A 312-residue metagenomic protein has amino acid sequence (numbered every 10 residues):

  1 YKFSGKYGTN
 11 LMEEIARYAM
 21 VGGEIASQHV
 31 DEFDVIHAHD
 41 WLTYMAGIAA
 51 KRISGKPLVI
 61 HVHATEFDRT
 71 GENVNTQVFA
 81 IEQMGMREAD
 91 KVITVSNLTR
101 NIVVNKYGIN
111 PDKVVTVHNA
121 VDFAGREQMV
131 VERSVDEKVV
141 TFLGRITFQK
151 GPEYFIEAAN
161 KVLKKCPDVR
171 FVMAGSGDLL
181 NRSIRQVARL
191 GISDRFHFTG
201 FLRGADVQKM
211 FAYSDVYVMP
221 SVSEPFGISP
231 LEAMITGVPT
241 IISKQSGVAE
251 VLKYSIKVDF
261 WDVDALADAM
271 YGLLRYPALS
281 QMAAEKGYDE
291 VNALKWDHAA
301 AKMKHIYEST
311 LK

Functional and structural regions predicted by a protein language model:
Y1-H29: A conserved catalytic-core segment of Leloir-type glycosyltransferases
L98, A120: Carbohydrate-associated surface elements
S134-A159, A284: Conserved donor-binding/catalytic core segment of Leloir-type glycosyltransferases
R182-L202: Nucleotide-activated donor-binding/catalytic signature segment of Leloir-type glycosyltransferases, i.e., the conserved
F201-L202, K209-S214: Short alpha-helical donor nucleotide-sugar binding micro-motif in glycosyltransferases
V222: Aromatic "clamp/platform" in nucleotide-sugar-dependent glycosyltransferases that forms part of the donor/acceptor
P239-I242: Short hydrophobic beta-strand element within catalytic cores of glycosyltransferases and related nucleotide-activated
S255-D264, G272-P277: Conserved acidic donor-binding segment of nucleotide-sugar-dependent glycosyltransferases
